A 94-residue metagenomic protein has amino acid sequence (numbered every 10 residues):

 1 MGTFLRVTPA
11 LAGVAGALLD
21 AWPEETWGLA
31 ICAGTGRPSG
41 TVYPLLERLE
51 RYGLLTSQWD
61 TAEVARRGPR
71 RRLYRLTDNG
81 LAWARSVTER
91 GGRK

Functional and structural regions predicted by a protein language model:
M1-G2, N79-K94: Amphipathic alpha-helical dimerization/coiled-coil segments that flank or bridge DNA-binding/regulatory modules
G2-T41: N-terminal helix-turn-helix DNA-binding core of bacterial DNA-binding proteins
Y43-Y52: Short, hydrophobic-biased segments on the C-terminal half of alpha helices that form "recognition helices"
Y52-R67: Beta-hairpin "wing" of winged helix-turn-helix
R70: Exposed loop/turn and edge beta-strand positions of beta-sandwich/beta-sheet ligand-binding modules
